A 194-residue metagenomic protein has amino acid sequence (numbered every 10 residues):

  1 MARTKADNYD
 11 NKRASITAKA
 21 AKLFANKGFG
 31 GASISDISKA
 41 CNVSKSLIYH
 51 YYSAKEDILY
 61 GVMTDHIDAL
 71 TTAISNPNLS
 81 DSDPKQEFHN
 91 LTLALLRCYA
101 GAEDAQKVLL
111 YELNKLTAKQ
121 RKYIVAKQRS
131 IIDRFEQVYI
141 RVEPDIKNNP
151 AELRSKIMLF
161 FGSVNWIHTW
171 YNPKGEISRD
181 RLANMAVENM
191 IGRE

Functional and structural regions predicted by a protein language model:
M1, R97, D133-R141, F161-S163 (+1 more regions): C-terminal peripheral helix-coil segments that are non-catalytic and often amphipathic
M1-K27, A32-N42, D57-Y60: Basic, helix-initiating cap at the start of DNA-binding domains
Y9, T17, L59, M63 (+3 more regions): Amphipathic, non-transmembrane alpha-helical scaffold segments
C41-Y52: Short hydrophobic/aromatic patch on the recognition helix
G61, S75-G101, K156-I157: Hydrophobic alpha-helical connector segments
D68-T71, S75-N76, A118-P144, R154-M158 (+1 more regions): Amphipathic alpha-helical packing segments from all-alpha helical-bundle domains
L96-Q137, H168-Y171: Short secondary-structure transition hinges
